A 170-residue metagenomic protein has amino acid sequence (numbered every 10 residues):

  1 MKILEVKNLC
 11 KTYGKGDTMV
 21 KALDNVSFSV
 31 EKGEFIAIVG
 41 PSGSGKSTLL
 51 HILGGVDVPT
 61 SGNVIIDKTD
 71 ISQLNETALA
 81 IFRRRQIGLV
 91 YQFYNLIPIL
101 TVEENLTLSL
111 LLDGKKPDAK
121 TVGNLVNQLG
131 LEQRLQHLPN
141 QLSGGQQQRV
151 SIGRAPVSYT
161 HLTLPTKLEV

Functional and structural regions predicted by a protein language model:
K2-L162: ABC family nucleotide-binding domain
H161, K167-V170: Single conserved hydrophobic/aromatic residue that forms the stacking wall/gate of nucleotide- or nucleobase-binding
